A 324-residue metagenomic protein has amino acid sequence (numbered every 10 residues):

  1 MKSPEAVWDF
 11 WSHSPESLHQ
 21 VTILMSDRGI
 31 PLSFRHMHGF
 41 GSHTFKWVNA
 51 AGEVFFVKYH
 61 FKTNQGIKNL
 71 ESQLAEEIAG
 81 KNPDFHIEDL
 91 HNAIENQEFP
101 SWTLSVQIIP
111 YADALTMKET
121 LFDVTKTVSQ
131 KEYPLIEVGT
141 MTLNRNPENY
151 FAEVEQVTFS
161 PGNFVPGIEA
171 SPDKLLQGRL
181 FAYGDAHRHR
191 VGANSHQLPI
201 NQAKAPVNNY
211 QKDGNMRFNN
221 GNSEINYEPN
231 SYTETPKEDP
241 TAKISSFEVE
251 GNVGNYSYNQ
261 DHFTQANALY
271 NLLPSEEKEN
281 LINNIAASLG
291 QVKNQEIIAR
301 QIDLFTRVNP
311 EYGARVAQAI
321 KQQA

Functional and structural regions predicted by a protein language model:
M1-A324: Active-site-adjacent core segments of small-molecule enzymes
